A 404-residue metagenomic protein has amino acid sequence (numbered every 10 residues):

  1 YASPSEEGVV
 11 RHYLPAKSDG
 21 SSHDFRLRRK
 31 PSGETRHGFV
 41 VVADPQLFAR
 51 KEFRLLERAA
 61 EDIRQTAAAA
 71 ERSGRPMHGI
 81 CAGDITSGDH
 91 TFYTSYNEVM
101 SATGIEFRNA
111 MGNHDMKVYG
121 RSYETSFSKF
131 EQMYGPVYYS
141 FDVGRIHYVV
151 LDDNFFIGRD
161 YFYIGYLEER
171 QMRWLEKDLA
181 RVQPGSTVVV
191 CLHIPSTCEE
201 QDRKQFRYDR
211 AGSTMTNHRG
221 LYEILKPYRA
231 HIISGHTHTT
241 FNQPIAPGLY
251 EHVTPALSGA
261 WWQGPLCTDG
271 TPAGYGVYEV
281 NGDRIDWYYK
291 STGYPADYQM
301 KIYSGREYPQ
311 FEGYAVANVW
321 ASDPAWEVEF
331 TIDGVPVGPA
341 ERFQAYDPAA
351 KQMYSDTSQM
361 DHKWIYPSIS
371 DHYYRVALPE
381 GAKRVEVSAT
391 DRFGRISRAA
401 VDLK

Functional and structural regions predicted by a protein language model:
Y1, F25, P336, S370-Y374: Glycine-centered loop-to-beta-strand initiation motif
A2-K17, H90-P184, R203-H231, T239-N281: Extended active-site neighborhood of metal-dependent phosphoesterases/phosphodiesterases
A2-T94, G381-E386: N-terminal active-site segment of His-dependent metallophosphoesterases
D44, G83-D84, G112-N113, H193 (+1 more regions): Active-site glycine-centered loops adjacent to acidic/histidine catalytic or metal-binding residues that shape
D153, C191-S196, H236-T237, K290-S291: Short, well-ordered beta-to-alpha junction loops that form the rim of enzyme active sites and present histidine/acidic
L249-D333, D371-D402: Binuclear metal-dependent phosphoesterase catalytic core
W326-A350: Extended low-complexity, serine/threonine- and proline-enriched intrinsically disordered segments
D347-R375: Aromatic sugar-binding surface patches on proteins that engage polysaccharides or sugar-phosphate polymers
